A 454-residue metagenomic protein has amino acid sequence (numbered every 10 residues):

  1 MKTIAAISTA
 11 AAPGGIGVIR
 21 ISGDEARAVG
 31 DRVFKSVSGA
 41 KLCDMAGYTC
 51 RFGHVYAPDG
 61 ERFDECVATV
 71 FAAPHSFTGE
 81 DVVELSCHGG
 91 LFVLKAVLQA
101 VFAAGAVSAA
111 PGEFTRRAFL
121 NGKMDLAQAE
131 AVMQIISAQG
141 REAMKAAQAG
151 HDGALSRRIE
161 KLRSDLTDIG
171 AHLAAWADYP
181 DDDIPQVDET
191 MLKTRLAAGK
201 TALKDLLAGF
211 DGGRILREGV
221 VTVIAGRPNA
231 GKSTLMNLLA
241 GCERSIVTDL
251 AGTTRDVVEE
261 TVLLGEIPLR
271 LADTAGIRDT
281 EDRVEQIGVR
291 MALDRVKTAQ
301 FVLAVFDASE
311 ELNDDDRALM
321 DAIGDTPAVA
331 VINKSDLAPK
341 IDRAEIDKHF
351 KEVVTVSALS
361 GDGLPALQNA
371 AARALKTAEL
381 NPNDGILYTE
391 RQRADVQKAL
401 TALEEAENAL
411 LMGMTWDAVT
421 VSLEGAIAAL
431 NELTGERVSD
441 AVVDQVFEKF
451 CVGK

Functional and structural regions predicted by a protein language model:
M1-K145, A149, G153, V329: A glycine-rich (often HGG/GG-containing) alpha/beta subdomain
K2-I7, A11, H54, R141-L263 (+2 more regions): C-terminal-of-GTPase-core extension/linker across diverse P-loop GTPases
G14-I16, Y48-C50, T298-V302, D325-A328 (+1 more regions): Short glycine-/polar-rich loops that comprise or flank the Walker A/P-loop and associated switch/sensor motifs
I21, C87-G89, L239, T274 (+2 more regions): Glycine-rich, N-terminal phosphate-binding loop of Rossmann-like dinucleotide-binding domains
R51-D64, A68-A72, G252-T280, T298-F301 (+1 more regions): Switch I (G2) and immediately adjacent beta-strands of P-loop GTPase domains
A68, S108, T222-I224, V247 (+1 more regions): Generic preference for hydrophobic
A251, I277, E285-V289: Short alpha-helix of the ABC ATPase nucleotide-binding domain corresponding to the H-loop/switch region
E285-S309: Inter-motif core of Ras-like GTPase G domains
